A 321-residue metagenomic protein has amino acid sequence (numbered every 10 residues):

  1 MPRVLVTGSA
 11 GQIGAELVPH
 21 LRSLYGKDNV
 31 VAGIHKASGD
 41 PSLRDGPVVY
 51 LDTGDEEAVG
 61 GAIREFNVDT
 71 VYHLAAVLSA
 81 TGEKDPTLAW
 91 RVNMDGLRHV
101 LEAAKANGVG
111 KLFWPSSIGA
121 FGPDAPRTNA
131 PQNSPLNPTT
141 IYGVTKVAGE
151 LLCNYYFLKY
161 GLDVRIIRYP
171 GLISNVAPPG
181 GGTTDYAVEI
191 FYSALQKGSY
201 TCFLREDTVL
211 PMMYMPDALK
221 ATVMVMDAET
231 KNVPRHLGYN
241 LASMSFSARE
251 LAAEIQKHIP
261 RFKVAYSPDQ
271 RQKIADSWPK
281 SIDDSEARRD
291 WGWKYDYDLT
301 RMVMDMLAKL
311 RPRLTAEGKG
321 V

Functional and structural regions predicted by a protein language model:
V4-L24: N-terminal Rossmann NAD(P)H-binding glycine-rich loop of SDR-like oxidoreductase domains
R44-D55: Rossmann-fold cofactor-recognition segment
T53-V92: NAD(P)H-binding glycine-rich loop region in Rossmannoid oxidoreductase-like domains and their noncatalytic homologs
T81-G96, A130-P138: Short alpha-helical oligomerization interface
R98-I141: Conserved Rossmann-fold NAD(P)-dependent oxidoreductase catalytic core, especially the SDR/UDP-sugar
P123-P126, T139-R165: Active-site Tyr-X1-5-Lys
N154-V209, M215-L219: NAD(P)-dependent short-chain dehydrogenase/reductase
F203-R205, P211-V321: C-terminal substrate-binding subdomain of Rossmann-fold SDR/epimerase-dehydratase oxidoreductases
